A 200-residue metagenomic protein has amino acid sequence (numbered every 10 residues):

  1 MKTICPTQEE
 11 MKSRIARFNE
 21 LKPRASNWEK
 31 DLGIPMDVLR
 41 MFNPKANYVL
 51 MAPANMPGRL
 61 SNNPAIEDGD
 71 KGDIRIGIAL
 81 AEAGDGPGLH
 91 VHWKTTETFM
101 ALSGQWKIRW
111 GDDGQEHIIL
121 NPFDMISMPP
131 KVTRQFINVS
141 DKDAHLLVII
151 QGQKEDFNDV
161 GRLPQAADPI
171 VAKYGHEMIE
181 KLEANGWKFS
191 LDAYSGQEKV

Functional and structural regions predicted by a protein language model:
M1-D73, E177-V200: A short, N-terminal "cap"/entry segment at the start of jelly-roll beta-barrel domains of the cupin/DSBH fold
M56-P64, G77-H92: Conserved short histidine dyad/triad with adjacent acidic residue
I76-L80, T98, H117, M125-S127: Conserved hydrophobic/aromatic beta-strand scaffold that supports enzyme active sites
E82-G84, L120-D141, I149-Q151: Conserved metal-binding segment of the jelly-roll/cupin
L89, W93-P122, V132: A short beta-strand-loop-beta hairpin characteristic of the jelly-roll/cupin
K154-V160: A short beta-to-alpha transition loop/helix N-cap that caps and shapes the active-site region
L163-Q165, V171-E183: Long, compositionally biased low-complexity segments enriched in polar/charged residues
